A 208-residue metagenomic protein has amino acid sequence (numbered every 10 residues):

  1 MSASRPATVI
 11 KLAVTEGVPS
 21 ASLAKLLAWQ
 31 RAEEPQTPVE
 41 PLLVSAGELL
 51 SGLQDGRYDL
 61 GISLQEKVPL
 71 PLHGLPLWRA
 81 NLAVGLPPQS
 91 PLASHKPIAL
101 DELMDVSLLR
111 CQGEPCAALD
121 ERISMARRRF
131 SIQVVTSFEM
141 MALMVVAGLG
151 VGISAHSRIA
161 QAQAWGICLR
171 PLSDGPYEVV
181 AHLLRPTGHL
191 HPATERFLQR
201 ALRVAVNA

Functional and structural regions predicted by a protein language model:
M1-A13, S20, R31-A32, K67-L75 (+4 more regions): Short helix-loop hinge/linker segments at domain boundaries
S4, L70-L82, L86-L108, E195: Flexible hinge/capping segments at coil-to-helix
A7-P69, V135: Central regulatory/effector-binding core of bacterial HTH transcription factors
V9-A13, G61, G85, L109 (+3 more regions): Short, well-ordered beta-strand segments
S22, C168-A208: A late-sequence structural motif
L23, M104-R128, H191-E195, A208: Secondary-structure junction motif
S45-L50, Q54-R57, L64, G113-R170: Hydrophobic hinge/microswitch elements
H73-A83, H156, A164-V180: Short beta-strand->loop
